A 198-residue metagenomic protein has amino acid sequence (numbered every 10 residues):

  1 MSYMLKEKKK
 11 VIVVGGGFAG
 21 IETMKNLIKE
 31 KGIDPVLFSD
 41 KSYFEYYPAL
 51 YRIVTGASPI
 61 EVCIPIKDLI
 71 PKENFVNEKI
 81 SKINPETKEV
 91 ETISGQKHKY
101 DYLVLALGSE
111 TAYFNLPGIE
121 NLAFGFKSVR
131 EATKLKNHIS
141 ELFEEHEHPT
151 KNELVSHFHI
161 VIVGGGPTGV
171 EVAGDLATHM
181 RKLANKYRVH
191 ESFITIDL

Functional and structural regions predicted by a protein language model:
M1-K8, N74-V161: FAD-binding core/adjacent interface of flavoenzyme oxidoreductases
S2-F75, S81, I160-V161, P167-L198: Beta1-alpha1 glycine-rich phosphate/pyrophosphate-binding loop at the start of Rossmann-like nucleotide-binding domains
